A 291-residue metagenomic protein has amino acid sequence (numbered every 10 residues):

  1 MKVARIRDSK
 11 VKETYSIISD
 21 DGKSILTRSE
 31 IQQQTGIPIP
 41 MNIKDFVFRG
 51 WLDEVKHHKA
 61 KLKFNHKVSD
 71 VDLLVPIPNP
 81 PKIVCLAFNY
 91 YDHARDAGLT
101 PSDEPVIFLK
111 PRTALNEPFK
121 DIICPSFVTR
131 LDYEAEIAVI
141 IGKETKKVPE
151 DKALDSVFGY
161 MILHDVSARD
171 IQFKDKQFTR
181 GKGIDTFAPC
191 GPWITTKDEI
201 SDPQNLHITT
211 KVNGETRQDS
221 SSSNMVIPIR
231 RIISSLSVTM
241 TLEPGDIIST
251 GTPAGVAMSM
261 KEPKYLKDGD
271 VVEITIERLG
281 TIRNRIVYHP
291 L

Functional and structural regions predicted by a protein language model:
M1-L86, Y90-P105: N-terminal non-catalytic cap/leader segment that marks the start of a structured domain
A4, L73-V75, R95-G98, I122-L131 (+4 more regions): A generic local secondary-structure boundary/capping motif
K10, H93, L99, R169-L291: Catalytic-pocket segment enriched in acidic/His residues
P78, D132-E134, E243, K267-D268: Residue-level recognition of short, solvent-exposed, well-ordered loop/turn junctions that link secondary-structure
P101-P118, Y133, K267-R278: Structural signature of FAD isoalloxazine-binding scaffolds in flavoprotein oxidoreductases
I141-L163: RNA pseudouridine synthases
